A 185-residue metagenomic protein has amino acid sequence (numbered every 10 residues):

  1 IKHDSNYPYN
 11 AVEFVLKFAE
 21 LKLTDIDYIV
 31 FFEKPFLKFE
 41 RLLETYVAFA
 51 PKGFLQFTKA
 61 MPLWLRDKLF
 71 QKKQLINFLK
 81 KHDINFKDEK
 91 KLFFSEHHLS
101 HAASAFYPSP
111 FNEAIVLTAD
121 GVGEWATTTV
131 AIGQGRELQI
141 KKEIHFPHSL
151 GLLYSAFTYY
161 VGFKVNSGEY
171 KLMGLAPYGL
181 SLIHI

Functional and structural regions predicted by a protein language model:
I1-I183: Short acidic/glycine-rich loops and adjacent helix/strand connectors that line catalytic pockets where negatively
